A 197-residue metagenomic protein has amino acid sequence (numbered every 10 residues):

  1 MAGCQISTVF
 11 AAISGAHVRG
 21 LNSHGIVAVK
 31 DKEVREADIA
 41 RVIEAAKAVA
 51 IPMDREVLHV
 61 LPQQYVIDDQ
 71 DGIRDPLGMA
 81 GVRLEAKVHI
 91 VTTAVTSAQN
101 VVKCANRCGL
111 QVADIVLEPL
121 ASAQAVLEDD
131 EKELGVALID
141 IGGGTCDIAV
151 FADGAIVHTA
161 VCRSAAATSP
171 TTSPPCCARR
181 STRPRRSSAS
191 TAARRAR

Functional and structural regions predicted by a protein language model:
M1-L138, A155-V157, A166, R179-R197: Nucleotide/phosphate-binding catalytic cleft detector across ATP-hydrolyzing and phosphate-transferring enzymes
G143: Short, glycine/acidic-enriched loop or turn micro-motifs at the edges of active sites
D147-V150: Short beta-strand scaffold segments in enzyme catalytic cores
T159-V161: Residue-level detector of high-confidence beta-strand sites
P170: Generic structural marker for isolated residues within well-ordered, non-membrane alpha-helices of soluble domains
